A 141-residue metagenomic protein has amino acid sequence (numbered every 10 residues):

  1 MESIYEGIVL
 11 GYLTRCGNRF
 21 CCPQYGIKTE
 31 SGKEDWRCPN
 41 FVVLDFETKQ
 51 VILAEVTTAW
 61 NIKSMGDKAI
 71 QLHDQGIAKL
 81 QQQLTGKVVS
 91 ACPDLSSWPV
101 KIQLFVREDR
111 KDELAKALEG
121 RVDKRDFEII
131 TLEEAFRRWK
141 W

Functional and structural regions predicted by a protein language model:
M1-K33: Acidic-basic catalytic patches of nuclease active cores, encompassing PD-(D/E)XK and other metal-cofactor nuclease
P23-Q24, F105, I130-L132: Conserved beta-strand termini and adjacent loop/short-helix elements that scaffold enzyme active sites in alpha/beta
K28-T29, P39-V43, K87-C92: Short secondary-structure capping micro-motifs at structural edges
E30, V51, N61-M65: Short active-site-adjacent helix-start/loop capping segments
E34-C38: A short, glycine/Asx- and small/polar-enriched loop/turn that sits immediately N-terminal to a beta-strand
V43-E55: Active-site beta-strand-loop-beta-strand hairpin of nuclease catalytic cores that positions key catalytic residues
V56-R125: Catalytic cores of nucleic-acid endonucleases
A115-W141: Charged, structured surface patches that assemble and position nucleic-acid processing machinery
